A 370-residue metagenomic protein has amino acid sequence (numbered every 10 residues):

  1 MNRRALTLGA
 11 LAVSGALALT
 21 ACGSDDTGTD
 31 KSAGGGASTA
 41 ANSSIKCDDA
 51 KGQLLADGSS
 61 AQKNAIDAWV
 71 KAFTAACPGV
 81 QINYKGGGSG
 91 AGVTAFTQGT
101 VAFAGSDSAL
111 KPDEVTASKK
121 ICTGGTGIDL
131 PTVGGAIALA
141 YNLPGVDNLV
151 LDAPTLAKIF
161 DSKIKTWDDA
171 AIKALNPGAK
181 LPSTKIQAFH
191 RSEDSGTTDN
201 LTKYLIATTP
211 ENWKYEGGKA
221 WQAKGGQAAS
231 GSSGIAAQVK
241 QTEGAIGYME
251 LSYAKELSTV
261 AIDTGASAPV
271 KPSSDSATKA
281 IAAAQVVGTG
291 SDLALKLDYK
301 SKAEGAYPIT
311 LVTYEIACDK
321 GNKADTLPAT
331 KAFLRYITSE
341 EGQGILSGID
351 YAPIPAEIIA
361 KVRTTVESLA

Functional and structural regions predicted by a protein language model:
M1-G9: Bacterial N-terminal signal peptides that target proteins for export
N2, S24, I45-D48, A179-T184 (+1 more regions): Extracellular/periplasmic juxtamembrane helices and adjacent flexible linkers that interface with membrane partners
A16-A21: C-terminal motif of bacterial Sec signal peptides marking the signal peptidase cleavage site
D30-K173, S232, A236-Q238, M249-K255: N-terminal segment of the mature folded domain
G52-S59, Q81-Y84, T126-G127, Y141-D147 (+4 more regions): Second-shell loop/turn segments in exported
V93, D194-V286: Ligand-binding pocket segment of bilobal, Venus flytrap-like solute-binding proteins
A136-A140, V146-A236: Extracytoplasmic ligand-binding site segments that recognize negatively charged/polar headgroups
G265-P328: C-terminal lobe and pocket-closing loops of periplasmic/extracytoplasmic Venus-flytrap solute-binding proteins
